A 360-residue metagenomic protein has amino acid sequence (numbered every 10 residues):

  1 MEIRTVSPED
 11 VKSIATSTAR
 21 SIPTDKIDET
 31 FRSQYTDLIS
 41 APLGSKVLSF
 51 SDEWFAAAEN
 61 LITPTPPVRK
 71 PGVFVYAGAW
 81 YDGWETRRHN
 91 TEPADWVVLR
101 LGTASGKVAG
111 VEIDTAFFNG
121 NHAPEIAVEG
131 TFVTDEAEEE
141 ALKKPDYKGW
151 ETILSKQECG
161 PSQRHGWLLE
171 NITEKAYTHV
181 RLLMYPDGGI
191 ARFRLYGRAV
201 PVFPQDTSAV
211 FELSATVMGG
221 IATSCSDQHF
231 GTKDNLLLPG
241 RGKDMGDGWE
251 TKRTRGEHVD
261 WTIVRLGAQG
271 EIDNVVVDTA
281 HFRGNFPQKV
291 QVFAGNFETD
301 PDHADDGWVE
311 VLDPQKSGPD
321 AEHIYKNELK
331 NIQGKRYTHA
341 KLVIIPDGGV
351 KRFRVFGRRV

Functional and structural regions predicted by a protein language model:
M1-E92, A109, A116-Y147, K156 (+4 more regions): Juxtadomain low-complexity/linker regions and immediately adjacent membrane-anchoring helices
N90-T103, R253-G267: Short beta-strands within extracellular/lumenal beta-sheet-rich domains
V98, G110, R181, I263 (+2 more regions): Beta-strand secondary-structure signal
G106: Active-site-proximal cofactor/substrate-binding loop regions of enzyme domains
T134-L169, D302-L329: Beta-rich interaction modules in large eukaryotic scaffold/regulatory proteins
W261-H281: C-terminal, well-structured subdomains that either form a transmembrane helix-short loop-helix hairpin in multi-pass
